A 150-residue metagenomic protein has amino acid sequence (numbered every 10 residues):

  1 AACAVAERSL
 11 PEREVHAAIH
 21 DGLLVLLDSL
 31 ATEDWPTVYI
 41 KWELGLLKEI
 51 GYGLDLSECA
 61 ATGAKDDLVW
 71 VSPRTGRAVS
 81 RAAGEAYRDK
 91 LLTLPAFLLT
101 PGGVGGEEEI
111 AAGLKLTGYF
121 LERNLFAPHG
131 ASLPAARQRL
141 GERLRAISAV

Functional and structural regions predicted by a protein language model:
A1-V150: Non-catalytic alpha-helical scaffolds and adjoining flexible linkers that form interface surfaces for assembly
